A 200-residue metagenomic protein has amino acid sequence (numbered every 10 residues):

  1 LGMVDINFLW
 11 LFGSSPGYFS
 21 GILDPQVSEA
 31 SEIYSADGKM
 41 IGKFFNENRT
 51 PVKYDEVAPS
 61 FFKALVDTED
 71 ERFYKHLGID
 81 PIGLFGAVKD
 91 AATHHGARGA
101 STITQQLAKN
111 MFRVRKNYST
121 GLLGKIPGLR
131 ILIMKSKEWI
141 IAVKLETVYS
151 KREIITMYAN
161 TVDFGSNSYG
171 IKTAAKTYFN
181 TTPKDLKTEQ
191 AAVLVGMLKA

Functional and structural regions predicted by a protein language model:
L1-Y34: N-terminal type II signal-anchor transmembrane helix that functions as the membrane-insertion/stop-transfer segment
V27-A30, Y34-A200: Peptidoglycan glycan-strand catalytic modules in the bacterial/periplasmic cell-wall system
